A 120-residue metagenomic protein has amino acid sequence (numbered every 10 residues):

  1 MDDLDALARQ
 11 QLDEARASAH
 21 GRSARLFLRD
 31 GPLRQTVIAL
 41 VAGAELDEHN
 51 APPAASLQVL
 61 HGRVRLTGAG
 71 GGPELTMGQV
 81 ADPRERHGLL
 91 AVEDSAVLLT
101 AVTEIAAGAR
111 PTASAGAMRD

Functional and structural regions predicted by a protein language model:
M1-P32, T67, T76, A113-D120: A short, N-terminal "cap"/entry segment at the start of jelly-roll beta-barrel domains of the cupin/DSBH fold
H20-G21, G31-A51, D82: Conserved short histidine dyad/triad with adjacent acidic residue
L26, V37, S56, G88: Short, surface-exposed charged micro-motifs
L33, A42, P52-P53, G71 (+2 more regions): A generic "binding-loop/recognition-motif" signal
P52-G70: Glycine- and acidic-residue-biased ligand/ion/polar-headgroup-sensing regions
L60-H61, T76, E93: A cytosolic small-molecule/anion-sensing beta-strand core signal
A69-R86: Short acidic-glycine-tyrosine-enriched beta hairpin
R84-G108: Ligand-binding loop in jelly-roll beta-barrel domains
